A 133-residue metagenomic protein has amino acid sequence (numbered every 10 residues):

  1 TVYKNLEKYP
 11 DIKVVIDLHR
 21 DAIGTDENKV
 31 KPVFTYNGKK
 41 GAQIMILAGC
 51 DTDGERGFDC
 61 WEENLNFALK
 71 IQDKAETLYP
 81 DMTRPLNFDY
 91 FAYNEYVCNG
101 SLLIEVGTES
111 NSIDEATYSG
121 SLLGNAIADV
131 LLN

Functional and structural regions predicted by a protein language model:
T1-N5, P32, D53-E62, E105-D114: Second-shell loop/turn segments in exported
T1-V33: Catalytic-core regions of hydrolytic enzymes
Y9-V14, A42-Q43, D81-M82, N99-G100: Loop/turn elements at helix/coil->beta-strand transitions in domains of secreted/extracellular proteins
V14-D17, M45-A48, P85, L102-E105: Structural recognition of the beta-strand scaffold that forms the well-ordered cores of secreted hydrolase catalytic
R20-T25, D51-G54, F91-N94, T108-S112: Solvent-exposed loop/turn segments at secondary-structure junctions within structured extracellular/periplasmic domains
I23-G57: A short, glycine/acidic-enriched catalytic loop
C60-N87: Active-site-adjacent substrate-binding region of metalloamidase/peptidase-like peptide-processing proteins
R84-N133: Active-site-adjacent mobile loop/cap segments within catalytic or ligand-binding domains
